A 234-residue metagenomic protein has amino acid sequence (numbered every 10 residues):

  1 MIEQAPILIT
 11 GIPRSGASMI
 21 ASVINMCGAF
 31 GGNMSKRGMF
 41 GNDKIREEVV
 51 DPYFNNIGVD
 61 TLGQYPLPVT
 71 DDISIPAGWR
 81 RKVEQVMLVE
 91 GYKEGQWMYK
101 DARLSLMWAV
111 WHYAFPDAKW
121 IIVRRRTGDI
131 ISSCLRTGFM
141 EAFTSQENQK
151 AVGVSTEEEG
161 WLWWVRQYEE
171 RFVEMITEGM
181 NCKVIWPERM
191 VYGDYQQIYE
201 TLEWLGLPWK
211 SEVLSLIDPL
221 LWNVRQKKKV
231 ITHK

Functional and structural regions predicted by a protein language model:
M1-R81, L216-V224: PAPS-dependent sulfotransferase catalytic core
I12, M98, V123, V224-K227 (+1 more regions): Generic N-terminal leader/processing signal
I20, L106, I130-I131, I231-K234: A periodicity- and composition-biased signal for non-globular, repetitive helical segments
M87-L88, Y92-K210: PAPS-dependent sulfotransferase catalytic domain
S211-K234: C-terminal accessory extensions appended to soluble enzyme cores
